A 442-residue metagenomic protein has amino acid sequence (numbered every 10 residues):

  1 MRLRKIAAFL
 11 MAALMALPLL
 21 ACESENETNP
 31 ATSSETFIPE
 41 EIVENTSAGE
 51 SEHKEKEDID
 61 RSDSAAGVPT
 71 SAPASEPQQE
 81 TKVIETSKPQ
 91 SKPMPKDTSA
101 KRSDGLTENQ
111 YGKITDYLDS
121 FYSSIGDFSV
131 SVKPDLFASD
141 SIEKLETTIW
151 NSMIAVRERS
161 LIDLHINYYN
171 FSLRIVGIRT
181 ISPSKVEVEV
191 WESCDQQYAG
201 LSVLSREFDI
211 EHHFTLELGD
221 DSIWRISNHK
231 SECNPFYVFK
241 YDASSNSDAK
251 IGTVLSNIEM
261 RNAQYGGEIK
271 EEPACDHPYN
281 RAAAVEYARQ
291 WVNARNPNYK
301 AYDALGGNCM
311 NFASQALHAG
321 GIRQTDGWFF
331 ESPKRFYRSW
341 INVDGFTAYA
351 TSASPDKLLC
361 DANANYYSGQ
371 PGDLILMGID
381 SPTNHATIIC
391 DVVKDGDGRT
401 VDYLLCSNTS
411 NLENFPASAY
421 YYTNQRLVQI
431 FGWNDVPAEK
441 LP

Functional and structural regions predicted by a protein language model:
P18-A21: C-terminal motif of bacterial Sec signal peptides marking the signal peptidase cleavage site
N26-F121: N-terminal, intrinsically disordered, polar/charged segments of Gram-positive cell-envelope systems that serve as
P93-D163, P297-A301, F312, L317-I322: Core segments of small alpha/beta cavity-forming domains
R102, N257-R338: N-terminal capping segments
N151-L201: Surface-exposed, charged secondary-structure patches
P183-K185, P333-L405: ...with weaker cross-activation on analogous glycine-rich loops/strands in unrelated enzymes
E207-N262, Y403-C406: Short beta-strand edge/turn micro-motifs at domain boundaries
L404-N411, A417-P442: Low-complexity, Gly/Ser/Thr/Pro-rich intrinsically disordered linker/tail segments
